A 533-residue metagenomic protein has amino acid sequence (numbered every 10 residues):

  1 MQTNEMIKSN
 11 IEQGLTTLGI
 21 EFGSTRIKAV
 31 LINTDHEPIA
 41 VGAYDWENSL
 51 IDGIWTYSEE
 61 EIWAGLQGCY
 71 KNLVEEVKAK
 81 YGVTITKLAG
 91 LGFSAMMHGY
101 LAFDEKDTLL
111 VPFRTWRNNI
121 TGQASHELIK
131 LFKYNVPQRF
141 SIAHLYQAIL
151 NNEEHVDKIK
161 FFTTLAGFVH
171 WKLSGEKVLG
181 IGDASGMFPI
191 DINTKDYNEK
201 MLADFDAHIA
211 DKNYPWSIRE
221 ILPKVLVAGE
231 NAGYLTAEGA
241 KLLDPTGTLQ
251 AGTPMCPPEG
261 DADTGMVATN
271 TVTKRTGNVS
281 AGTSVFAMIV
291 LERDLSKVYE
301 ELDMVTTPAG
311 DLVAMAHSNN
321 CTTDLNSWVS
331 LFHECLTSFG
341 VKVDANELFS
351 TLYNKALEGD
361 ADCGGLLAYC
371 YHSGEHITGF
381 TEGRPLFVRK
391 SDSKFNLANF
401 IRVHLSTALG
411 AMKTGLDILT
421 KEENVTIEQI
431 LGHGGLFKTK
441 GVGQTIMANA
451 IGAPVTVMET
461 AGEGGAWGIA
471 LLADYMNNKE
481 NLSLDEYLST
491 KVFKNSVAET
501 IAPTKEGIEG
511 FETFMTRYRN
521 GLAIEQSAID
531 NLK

Functional and structural regions predicted by a protein language model:
M1-V111, H126-E127, K158, R219 (+6 more regions): N-terminal glycine/serine-rich phosphate-binding loop of ATP-dependent small-molecule kinases, especially carbohydrate
T3-G14, L18-G19, I85, H126-L179 (+4 more regions): Active-site core segments that coordinate phosphate-bearing ligands/cofactors across diverse enzyme families
K78-T115, N135-P137, H170-G182, G186-D191 (+1 more regions): Short beta-strand-loop/turn "lid" adjacent to the catalytic site in phosphate-handling enzymes
N118: Carbohydrate-associated surface elements
T121: Gly/Ser-rich phosphate-binding catalytic loop and adjacent alpha/beta segment that cradle a phosphoryl group at enzyme
